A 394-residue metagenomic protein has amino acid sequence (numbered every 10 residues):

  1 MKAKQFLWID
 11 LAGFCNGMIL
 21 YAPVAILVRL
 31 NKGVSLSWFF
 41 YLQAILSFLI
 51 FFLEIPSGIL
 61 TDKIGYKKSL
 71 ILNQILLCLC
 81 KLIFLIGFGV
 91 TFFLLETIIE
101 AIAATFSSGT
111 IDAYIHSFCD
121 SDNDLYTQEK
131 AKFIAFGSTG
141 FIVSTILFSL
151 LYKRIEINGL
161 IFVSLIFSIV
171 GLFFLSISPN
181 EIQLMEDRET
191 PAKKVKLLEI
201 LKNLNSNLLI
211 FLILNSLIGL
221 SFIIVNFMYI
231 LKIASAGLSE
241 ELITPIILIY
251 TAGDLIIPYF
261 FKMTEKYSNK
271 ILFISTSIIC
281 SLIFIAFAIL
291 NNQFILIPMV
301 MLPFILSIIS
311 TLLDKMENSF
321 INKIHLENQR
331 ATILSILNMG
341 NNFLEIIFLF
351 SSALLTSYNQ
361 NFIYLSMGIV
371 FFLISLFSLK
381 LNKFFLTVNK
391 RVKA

Functional and structural regions predicted by a protein language model:
M1-A3, P179-L212: Juxtamembrane intracellular "pre-TM" segments in multi-pass secondary transporters
M1-F52, S206-L248: Helix-loop boundary and gating motifs at the non-cytosolic
L49-F52, G140, I243-K266: Transmembrane alpha-helices of Major Facilitator/SLC transporters
F51-F88: Conserved MFS/SLC helix-loop-helix module at the cytosolic interface between two early adjacent transmembrane helices
I75-G89, F93, I278-Q293: C-terminal ends and interior cores of transmembrane alpha-helices in multi-pass membrane transporters/permeases
I98-G137: Cytoplasmic helix-loop-helix junction between adjacent transmembrane helices in 12-TM secondary transporters
S164, L172-E189, K380-V392: Helix-loop junctions on the cytosolic side of multi-pass membrane transporters, especially the intracellular loop
I271-L313: C-terminal transmembrane helical hairpin of 12-TM major facilitator-type secondary transporters
